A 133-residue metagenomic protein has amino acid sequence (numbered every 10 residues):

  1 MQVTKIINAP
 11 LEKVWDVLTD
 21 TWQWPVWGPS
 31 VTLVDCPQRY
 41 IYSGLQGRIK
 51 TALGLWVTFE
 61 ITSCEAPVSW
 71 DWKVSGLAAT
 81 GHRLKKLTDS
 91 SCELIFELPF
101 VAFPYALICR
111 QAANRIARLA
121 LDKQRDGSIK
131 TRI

Functional and structural regions predicted by a protein language model:
M1, V34, S43-Q46, P67 (+1 more regions): Short structured motifs
M1-Q38: Hydrophobic ligand-binding cavity/cleft-lining segments
V3-K5, V57-S63, A79-L87: Hydrophobic/aromatic beta-strand elements that line small-molecule binding cavities or substrate pockets in beta-rich
V14-L18, W24, I61, W72 (+2 more regions): Hydrophobic pocket/interface hotspot
D16-Q23, P29, A66, N114 (+1 more regions): Short, intrinsically disordered, mixed-charge
I41-R48, S63-D71, R125-D126: Short, hydrophobic/aromatic-rich segments at coil-to-beta transitions
A52-G54, L77: Glycine-centered tight beta-turn/hairpin loop motif at sheet-sheet or coil-to-beta transitions
S69-I133: Beta-strand/loop substructures that line and gate deep hydrophobic ligand-binding cavities in soluble
